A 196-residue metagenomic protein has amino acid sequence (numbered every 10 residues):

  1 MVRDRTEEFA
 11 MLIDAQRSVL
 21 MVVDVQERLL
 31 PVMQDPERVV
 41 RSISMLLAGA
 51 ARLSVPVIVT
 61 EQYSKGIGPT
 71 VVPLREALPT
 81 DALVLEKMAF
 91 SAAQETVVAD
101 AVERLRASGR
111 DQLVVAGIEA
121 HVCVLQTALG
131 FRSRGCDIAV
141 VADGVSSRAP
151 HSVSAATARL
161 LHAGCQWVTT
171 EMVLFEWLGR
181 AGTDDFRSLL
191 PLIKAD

Functional and structural regions predicted by a protein language model:
V2-Q16, K65-D196: Active-site-adjacent betaalpha module
A15-S18, M33-E61: A short alpha/beta connector and helix-capping loop motif
S18-V25: N-terminal nucleotide-binding beta1-loop-alpha1 segment
M21, I58, V114: Conserved Rossmann-like nucleotide-binding pocket used by diverse enzymes that bind dinucleotide cofactors
V25, V59-Q62, A142: A cross-domain feature marking catalytic cores of carbohydrate-active enzymes and several ubiquitous metabolic/repair
E27-P31: Short acidic, Gly/Ser-rich segments with clustered Asp/Glu that frequently serve as metal-coordination loops in enzyme
